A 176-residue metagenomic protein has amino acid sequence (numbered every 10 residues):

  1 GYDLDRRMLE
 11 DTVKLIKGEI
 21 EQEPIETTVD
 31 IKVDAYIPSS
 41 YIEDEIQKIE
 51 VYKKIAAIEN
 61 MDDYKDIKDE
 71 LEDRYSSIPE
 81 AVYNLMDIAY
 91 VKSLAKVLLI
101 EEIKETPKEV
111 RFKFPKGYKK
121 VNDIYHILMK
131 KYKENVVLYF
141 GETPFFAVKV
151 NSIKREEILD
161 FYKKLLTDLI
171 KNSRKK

Functional and structural regions predicted by a protein language model:
G1-K176: Accessory helical-bundle/CTD segments and flexible terminal tails appended to RecA-like ATPase motors
